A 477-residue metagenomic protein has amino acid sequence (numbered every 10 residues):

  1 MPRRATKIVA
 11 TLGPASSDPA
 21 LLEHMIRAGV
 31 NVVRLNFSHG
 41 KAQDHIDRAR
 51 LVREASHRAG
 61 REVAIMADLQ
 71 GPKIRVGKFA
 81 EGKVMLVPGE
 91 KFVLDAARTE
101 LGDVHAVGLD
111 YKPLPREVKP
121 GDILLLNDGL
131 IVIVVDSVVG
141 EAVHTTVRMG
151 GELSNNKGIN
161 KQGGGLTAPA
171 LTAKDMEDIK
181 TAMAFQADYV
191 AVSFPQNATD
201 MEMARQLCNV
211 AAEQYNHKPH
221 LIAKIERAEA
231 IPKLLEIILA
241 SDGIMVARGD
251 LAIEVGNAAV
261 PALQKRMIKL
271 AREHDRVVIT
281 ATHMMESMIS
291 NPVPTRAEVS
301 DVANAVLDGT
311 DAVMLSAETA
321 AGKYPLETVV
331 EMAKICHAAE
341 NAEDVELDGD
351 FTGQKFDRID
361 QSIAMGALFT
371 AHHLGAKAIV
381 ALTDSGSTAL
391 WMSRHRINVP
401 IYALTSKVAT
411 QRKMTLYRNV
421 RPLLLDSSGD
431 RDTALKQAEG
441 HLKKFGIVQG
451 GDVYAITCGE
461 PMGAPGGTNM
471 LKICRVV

Functional and structural regions predicted by a protein language model:
M1-V477: Non-catalytic helical/linker scaffolds that mediate oligomerization, partner binding, and domain coupling around large
